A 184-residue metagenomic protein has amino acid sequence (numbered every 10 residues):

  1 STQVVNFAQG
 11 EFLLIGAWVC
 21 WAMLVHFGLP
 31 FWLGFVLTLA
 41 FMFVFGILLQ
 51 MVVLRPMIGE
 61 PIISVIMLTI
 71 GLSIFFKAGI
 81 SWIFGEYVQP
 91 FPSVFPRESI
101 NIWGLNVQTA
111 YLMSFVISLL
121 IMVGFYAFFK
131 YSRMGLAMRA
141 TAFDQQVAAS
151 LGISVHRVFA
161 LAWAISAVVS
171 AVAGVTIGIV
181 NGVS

Functional and structural regions predicted by a protein language model:
S1, C20, F45-M51, L72 (+5 more regions): Alpha-helical transmembrane segments of polytopic integral membrane proteins, especially the permease/helical cores
S1-V25, L48-S64, R139, R157: Single transmembrane alpha-helix segments in multi-pass membrane proteins
V4-F7, M42, G104, D144: Glycine-rich phosphate-binding loops of nucleotide-dependent enzymes
F12, G16-C20, G34, T38 (+9 more regions): Alpha-helical transmembrane segments in multi-pass membrane proteins
F27-V36, I58-E60, N101-S114, G182-S184: Interfacial loop-to-helix junctions that mark the boundaries of transmembrane helices in multi-pass membrane
L29-L72, G79: Alpha-helical transmembrane segments within multi-pass membrane transporters and channels
I70, I74-W103: Extracellular/periplasmic helix-loop junction at the C-terminal end of a transmembrane helix in multi-pass membrane
N106-S184: Helix-loop-helix "hairpin" substructures at the membrane interface of multi-pass membrane proteins
